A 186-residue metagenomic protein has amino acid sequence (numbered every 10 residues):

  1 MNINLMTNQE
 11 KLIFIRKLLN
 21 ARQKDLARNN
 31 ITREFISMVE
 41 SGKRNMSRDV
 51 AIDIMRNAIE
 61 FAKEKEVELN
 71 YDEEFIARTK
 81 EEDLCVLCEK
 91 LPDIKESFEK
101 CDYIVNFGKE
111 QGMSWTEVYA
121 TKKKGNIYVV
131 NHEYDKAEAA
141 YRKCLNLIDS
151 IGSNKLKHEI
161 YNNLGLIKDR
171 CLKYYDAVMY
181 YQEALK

Functional and structural regions predicted by a protein language model:
M1-L19: A short, Lys/Arg-rich alpha-helix, primarily the initiator
L19-M38: Short alpha-helical DNA-recognition segment
S47-Y71: DNA major-groove recognition helix of helix-turn-helix/homeodomain DNA-binding modules
D72-F75, T116, K155-L156: Structural signature of alpha-solenoid helical repeat junctions
D102-K109, R142-D149, Q182-K186: Amphipathic alpha-helical segments of tetratricopeptide repeats
